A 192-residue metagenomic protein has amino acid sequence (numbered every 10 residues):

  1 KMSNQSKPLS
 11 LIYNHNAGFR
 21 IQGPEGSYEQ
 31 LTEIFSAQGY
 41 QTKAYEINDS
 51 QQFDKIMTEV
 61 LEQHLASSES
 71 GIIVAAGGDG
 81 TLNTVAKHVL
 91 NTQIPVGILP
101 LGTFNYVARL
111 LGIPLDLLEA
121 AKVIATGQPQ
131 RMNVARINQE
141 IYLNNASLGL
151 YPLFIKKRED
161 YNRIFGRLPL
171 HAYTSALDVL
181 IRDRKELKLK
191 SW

Functional and structural regions predicted by a protein language model:
K1-I72, N83, K87: ATP/NTP phosphate-donor binding region
Q5, E69, T92, I137-N138: Residue-level preference for short coil/turn positions at secondary-structure junctions
I12, N16, Q38, I47 (+2 more regions): Catalytic core of DAGKc-family lipid kinases
F19-G23, G77, Q93: Short coil/turn residues that cap or connect secondary-structure elements
G26-Y28, L90-N91, E159-D160: Short, solvent-exposed amphipathic alpha-helical segments in soluble enzyme and RNA/protein-processing domains
A75-A76, I98: Short beta-strand scaffold positions
G77-D79, G102: A short acidic Gly-Thr/Ser loop motif
G80-I94: Short Gly/Thr/Asp-enriched flexible loops that form oxyanion-binding sites at enzyme active sites
